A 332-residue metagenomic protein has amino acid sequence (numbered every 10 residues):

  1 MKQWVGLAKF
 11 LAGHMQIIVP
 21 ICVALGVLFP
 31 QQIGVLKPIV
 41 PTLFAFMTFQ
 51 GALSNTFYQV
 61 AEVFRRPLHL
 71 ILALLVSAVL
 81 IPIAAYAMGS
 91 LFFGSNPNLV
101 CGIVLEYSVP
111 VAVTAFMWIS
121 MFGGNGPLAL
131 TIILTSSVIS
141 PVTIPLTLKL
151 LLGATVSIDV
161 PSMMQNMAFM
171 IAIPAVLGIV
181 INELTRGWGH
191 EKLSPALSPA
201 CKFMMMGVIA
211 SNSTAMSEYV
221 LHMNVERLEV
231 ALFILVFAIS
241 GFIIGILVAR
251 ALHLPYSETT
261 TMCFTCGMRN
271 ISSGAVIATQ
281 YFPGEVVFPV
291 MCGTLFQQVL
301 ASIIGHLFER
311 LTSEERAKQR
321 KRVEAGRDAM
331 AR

Functional and structural regions predicted by a protein language model:
M1-R332: Alpha-helical transmembrane segments of multi-pass small-molecule/ion transporters
